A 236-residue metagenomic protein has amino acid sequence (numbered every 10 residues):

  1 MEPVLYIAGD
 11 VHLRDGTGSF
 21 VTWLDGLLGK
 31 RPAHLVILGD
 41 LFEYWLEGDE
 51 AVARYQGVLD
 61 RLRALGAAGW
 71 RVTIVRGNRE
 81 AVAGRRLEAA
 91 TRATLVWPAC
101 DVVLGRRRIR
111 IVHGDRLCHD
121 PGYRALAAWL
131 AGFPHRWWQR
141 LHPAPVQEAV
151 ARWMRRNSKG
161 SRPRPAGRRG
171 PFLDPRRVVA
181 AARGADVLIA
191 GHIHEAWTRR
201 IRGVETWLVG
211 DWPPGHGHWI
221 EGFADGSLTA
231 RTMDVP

Functional and structural regions predicted by a protein language model:
E2-V4, A8, L13-L104: Core catalytic region of metal-dependent phosphoesterases/phosphodiesterases, especially metallo-beta-lactamase-like
G26-L27, A67, R140-A144, A182: Short acidic/polar alpha-helix capping motifs at helix-coil junctions
L27-L28, G57-V58, R110, A131 (+1 more regions): A generic membrane alpha-helix/interface feature
D40-E47, W70-R76, I109-H113, A131 (+3 more regions): Low-complexity, flexible helical/coil segments
E43-G66, S158-A185: N-terminal short leaders/motifs
A90, T94-W97, R108-R110, D115 (+2 more regions): Conserved beta-sheet core of the metallophosphoesterase superfamily
G114-L173: Active-site-proximal loop/helix segment associated with metal-binding centers of metalloenzymes
M233-P236: Conserved histidine-centered catalytic loops in small-molecule metabolism enzymes
